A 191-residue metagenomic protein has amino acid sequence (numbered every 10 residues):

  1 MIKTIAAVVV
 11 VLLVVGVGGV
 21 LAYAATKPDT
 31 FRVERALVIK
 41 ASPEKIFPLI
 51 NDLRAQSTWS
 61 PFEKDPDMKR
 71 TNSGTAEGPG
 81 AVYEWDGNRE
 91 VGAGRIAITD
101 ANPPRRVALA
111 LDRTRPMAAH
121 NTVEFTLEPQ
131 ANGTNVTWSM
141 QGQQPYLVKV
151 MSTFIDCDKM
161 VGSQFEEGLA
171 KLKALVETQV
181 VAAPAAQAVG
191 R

Functional and structural regions predicted by a protein language model:
K3-T4, D100, A110-E166, L172-A174: Beta-strand/loop substructures that line and gate deep hydrophobic ligand-binding cavities in soluble
T4-V8, L12-T71: Hydrophobic ligand-binding cavity/cleft-lining segments
R32-E34, V91-I96, A118-V123: Short, surface-exposed coil-to-beta transition loops
A36-K40, E84-D86, A97, A108-A110 (+1 more regions): Generic structural detector for well-ordered beta-strands
K45-Q56, Y83, I98, L109 (+2 more regions): Hydrophobic pocket/interface hotspot
N51-T58, N88, D100-R106, A170-V181: Sec-exported extracytoplasmic/periplasmic mature domains
R54-R95, P104-R106: Short beta-edge strand/loop motif at the mouth of beta-sheet-based domains
P66, R70, K173-R191: Short, highly charged C-terminal tails/helix-capping segments
